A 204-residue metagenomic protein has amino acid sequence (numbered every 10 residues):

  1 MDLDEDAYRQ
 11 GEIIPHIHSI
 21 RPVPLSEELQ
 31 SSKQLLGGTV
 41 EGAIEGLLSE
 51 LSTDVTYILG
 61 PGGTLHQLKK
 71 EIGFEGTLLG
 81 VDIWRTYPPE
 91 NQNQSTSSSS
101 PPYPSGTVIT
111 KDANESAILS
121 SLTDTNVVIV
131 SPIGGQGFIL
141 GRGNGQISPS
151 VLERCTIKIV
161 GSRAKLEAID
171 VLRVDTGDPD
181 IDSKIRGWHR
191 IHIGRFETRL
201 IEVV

Functional and structural regions predicted by a protein language model:
D2, D6-L36, G42-G46, K70 (+3 more regions): ATP/nucleoside-binding phosphotransfer catalytic cores, i.e., glycine-rich phosphate-binding loops
S31-N93, S99, Y103, V108-I109: N-terminal active-site beta-alpha-beta segment that forms phosphate/nucleotide-binding and substrate-recognition loops
E90-Q92, P101-G135: A structural-propensity feature for long, helix-poor, extended segments
